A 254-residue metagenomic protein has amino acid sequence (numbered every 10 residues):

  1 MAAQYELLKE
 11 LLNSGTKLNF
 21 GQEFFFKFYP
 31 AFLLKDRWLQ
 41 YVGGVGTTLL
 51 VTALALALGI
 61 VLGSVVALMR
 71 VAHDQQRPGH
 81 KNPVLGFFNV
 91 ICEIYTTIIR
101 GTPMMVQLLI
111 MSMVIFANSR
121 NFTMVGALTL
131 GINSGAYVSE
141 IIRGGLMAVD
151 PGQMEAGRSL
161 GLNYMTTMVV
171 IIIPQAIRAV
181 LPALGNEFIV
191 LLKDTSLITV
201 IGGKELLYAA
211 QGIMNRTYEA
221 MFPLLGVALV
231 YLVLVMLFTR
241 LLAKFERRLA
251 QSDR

Functional and structural regions predicted by a protein language model:
M1-R254: Transmembrane alpha-helices and adjacent helix-loop boundaries
